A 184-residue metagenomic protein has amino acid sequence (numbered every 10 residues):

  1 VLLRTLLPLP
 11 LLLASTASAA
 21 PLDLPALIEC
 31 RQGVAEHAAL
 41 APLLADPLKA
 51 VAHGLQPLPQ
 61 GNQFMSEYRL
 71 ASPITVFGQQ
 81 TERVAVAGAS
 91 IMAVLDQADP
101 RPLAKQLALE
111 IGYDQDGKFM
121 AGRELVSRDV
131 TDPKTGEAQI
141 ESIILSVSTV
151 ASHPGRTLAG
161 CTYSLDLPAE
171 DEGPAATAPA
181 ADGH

Functional and structural regions predicted by a protein language model:
R4-A14: Bacterial N-terminal signal peptides
T16-A20: Sec/Tat signal peptide C-region and signal peptidase I cleavage site
P21-R83: N-terminal secretory signal peptides
E36-D46, P102-D114, L165-H184: Surface-exposed flexible segments
L70-T135: Long, charged/polar, surface-exposed segments that mediate recognition or autoinhibition
R123-H184: Glycine-rich, aromatic-bearing surface loops/beta-hairpins
